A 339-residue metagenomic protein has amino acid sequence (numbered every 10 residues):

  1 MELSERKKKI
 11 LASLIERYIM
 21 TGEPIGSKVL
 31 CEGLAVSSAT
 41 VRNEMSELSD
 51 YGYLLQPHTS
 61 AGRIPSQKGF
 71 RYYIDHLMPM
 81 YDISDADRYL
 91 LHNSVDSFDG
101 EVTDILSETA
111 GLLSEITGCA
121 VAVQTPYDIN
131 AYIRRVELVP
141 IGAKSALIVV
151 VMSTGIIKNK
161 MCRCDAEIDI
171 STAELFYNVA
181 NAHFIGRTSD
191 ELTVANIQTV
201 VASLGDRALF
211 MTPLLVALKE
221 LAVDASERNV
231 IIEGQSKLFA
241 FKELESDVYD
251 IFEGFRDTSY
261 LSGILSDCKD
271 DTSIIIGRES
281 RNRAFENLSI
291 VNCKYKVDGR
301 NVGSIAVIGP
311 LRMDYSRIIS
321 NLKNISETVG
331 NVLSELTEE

Functional and structural regions predicted by a protein language model:
E2-L3, V36, P65, I83: Alpha-helical hairpin
L3, K7-L11: Short, leucine-enriched amphipathic alpha-helices that occur as contiguous helical runs
L11-E16, S289-C293: Contiguous, well-ordered alpha-helical segments that form the cores/surfaces of helical PPI scaffolds
S13, M20, P24-L77: N-terminal helix-turn-helix
T59-A61, I83-A86: Short Lys/Arg-enriched helix C-cap and helix-to-coil transition segments that create basic nucleic-acid-contact patches
R71, M78, D85-E339: Intrinsically disordered, acidic Ser/Thr/Pro-rich low-complexity regulatory segments
